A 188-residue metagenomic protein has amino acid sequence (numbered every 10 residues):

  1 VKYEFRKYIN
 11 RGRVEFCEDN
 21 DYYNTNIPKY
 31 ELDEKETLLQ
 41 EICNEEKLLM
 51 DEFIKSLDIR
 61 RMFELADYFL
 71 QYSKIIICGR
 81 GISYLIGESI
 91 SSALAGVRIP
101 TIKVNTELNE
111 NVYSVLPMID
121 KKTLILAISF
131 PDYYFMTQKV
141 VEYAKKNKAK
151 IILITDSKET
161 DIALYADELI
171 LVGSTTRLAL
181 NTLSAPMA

Functional and structural regions predicted by a protein language model:
V1-R60: HTH-adjacent hinge/linker in prokaryotic transcriptional regulators
K7, Y68-Q71: Residues within well-ordered alpha-helical secondary structure of globular protein domains
R60-D67: A short, basic/flexible loop-to-alpha-helix module at the beginning of a structural domain
L70-A188: Glycine-rich phosphate-binding loops that contact phosphosugars or nucleotide phosphates
